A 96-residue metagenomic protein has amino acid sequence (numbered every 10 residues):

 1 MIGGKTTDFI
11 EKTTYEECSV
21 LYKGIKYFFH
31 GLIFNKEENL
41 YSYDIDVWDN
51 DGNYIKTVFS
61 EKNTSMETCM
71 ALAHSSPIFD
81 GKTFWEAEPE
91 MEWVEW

Functional and structural regions predicted by a protein language model:
M1-C18: Short acidic, Pro/Gly- and aromatic-enriched capping/linker segments at domain boundaries
M1-I2, F29, N50, F79: Intrinsically disordered, low-complexity segments enriched in small/polar residues
G4-D8, G24, S65: Residue-level signal for well-ordered alpha-helical segments
T6-T7, Y27, F34, I55 (+1 more regions): Polar low-complexity intrinsically disordered regions enriched in Ser/Thr and small residues
D8, D44-D51, D80, E88: Acidic-enriched, low-complexity/disordered segments with a strong bias for Aspartate over Glutamate
T13-D49: Amphipathic, interaction-prone secondary-structure segments
Y54-W96: Mixed-charge, Lys/Arg-enriched low-complexity segments
